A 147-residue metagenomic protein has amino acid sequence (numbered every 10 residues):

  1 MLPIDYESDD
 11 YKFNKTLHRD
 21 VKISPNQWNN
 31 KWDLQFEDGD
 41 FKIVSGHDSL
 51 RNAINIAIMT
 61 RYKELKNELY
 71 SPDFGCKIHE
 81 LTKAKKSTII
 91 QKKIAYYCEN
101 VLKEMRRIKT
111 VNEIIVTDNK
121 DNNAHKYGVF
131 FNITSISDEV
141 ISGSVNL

Functional and structural regions predicted by a protein language model:
M1-K93, N100, N112, T117-L147: Immediate N-terminus of the mature polypeptide
M105-V111: Acidic-histidine catalytic/liganding microenvironments
